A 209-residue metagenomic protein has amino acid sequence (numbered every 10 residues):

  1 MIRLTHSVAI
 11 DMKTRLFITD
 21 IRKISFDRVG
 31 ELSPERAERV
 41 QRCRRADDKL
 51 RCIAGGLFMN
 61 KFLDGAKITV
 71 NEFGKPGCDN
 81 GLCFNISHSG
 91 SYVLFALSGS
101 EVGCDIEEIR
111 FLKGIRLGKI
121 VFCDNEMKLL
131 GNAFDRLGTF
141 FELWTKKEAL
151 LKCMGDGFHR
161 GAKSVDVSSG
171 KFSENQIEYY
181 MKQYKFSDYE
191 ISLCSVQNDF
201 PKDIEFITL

Functional and structural regions predicted by a protein language model:
M1-L209: Core catalytic alpha/beta fold that binds nucleotide/phospho-ligands
